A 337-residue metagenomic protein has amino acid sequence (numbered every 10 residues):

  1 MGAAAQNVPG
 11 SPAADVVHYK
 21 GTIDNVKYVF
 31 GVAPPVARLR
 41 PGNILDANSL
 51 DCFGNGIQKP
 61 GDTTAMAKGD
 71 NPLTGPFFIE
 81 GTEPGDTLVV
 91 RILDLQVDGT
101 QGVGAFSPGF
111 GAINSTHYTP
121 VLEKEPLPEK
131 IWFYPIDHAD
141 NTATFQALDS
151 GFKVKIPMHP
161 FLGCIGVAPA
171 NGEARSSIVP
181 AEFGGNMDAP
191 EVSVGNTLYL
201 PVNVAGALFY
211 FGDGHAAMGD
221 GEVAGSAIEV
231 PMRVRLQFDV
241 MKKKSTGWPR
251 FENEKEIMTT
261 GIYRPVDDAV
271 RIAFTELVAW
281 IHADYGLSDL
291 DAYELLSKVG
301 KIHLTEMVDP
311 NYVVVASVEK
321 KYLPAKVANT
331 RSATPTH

Functional and structural regions predicted by a protein language model:
V8-M66: N-terminal, Lys/Arg-enriched amphipathic/low-complexity engagement segments that precede the first folded domain
K20-F30, M66-L73, R175-F183, L277: Short, structured beta-strand/loop micro-motifs enriched in basic residues and often containing a Trp
V29, C52-T64, L95-F106, G206-A216 (+1 more regions): Short, Lys/Arg- and Gly-enriched loop/turn segments at beta-strand edges
A47, T87-V90, L200: A generic structural signal for residues embedded in beta-strands
D94-V192: Intrinsically disordered, low-complexity linker/loop segments enriched in Gly/Pro and charged/polar residues
M158-V266, V278: Conserved mixed alpha/beta catalytic, RNA-binding, or beta-rich assembly cores of soluble enzyme, regulatory
